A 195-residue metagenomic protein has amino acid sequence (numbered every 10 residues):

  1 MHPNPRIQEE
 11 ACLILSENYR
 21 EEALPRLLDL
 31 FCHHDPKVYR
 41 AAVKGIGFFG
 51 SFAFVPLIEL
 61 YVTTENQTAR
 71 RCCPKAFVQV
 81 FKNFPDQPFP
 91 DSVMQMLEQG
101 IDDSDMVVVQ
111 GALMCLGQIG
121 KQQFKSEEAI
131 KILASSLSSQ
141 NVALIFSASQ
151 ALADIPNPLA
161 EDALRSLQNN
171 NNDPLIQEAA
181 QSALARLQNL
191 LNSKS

Functional and structural regions predicted by a protein language model:
M1, R20-F31, S51-T63, N83-G100 (+3 more regions): Amphipathic alpha-helical scaffolding segments comprising HEAT/armadillo-like alpha-solenoid repeats
M1-R6, F31-K37, V62-T68, I101-V107 (+2 more regions): Short coil turns that connect the paired helices of HEAT/ARM alpha-solenoid repeats
R6-R20, P25, D29, Y39-S51 (+5 more regions): Structural detector for internal amphipathic alpha-helices that build alpha-solenoid repeat scaffolds
